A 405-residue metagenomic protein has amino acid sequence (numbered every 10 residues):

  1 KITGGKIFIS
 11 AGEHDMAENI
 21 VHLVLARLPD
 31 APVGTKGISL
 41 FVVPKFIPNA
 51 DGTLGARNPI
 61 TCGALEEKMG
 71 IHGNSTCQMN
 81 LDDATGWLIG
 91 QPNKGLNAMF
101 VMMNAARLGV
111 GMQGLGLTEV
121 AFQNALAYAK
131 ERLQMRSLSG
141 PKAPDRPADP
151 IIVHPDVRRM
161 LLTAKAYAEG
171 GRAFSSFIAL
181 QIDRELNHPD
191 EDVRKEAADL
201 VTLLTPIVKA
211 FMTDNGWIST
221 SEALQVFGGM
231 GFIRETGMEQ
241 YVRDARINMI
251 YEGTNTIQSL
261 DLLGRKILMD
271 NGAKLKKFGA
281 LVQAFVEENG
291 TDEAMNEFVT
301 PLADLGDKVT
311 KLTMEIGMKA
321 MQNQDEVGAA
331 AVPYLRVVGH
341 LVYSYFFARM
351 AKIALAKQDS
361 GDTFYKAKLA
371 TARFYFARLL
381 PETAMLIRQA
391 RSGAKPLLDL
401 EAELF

Functional and structural regions predicted by a protein language model:
K1, G5-F8, H154-Q225: Gly/Pro-rich turn-and-neighbor structural signature
T3-R57: A short core secondary-structure module
G5-I9, P59-A64, G95-Q113, R146 (+5 more regions): Glycine- and acidic
F8-A11, A31-V33, P48-D51, W87-L88 (+8 more regions): Flexible loop/turn segments at secondary-structure boundaries
P48-G63, K68, S75-A106, L126-I152 (+1 more regions): A glycine-rich, basic-preceded beta-loop-alpha segment at the flavin cofactor/substrate interface of flavin-utilizing
I71, F177, D199-K277, F374-A402: Alpha-helix capping/hinge segments and adjacent helical runs
G111-L126: Alpha-helical support elements that line or immediately flank enzyme active sites and cofactor-binding pockets
M269, A284-F405: C-terminal amphipathic alpha-helical interaction region
